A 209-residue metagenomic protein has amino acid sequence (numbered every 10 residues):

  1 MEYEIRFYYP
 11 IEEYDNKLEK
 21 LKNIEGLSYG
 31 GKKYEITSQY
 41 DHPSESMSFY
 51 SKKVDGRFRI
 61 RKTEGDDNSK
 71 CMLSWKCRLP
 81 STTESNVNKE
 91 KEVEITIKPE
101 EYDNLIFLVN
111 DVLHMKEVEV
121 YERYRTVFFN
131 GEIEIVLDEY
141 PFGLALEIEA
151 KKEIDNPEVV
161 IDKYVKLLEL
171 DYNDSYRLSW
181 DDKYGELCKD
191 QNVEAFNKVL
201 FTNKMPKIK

Functional and structural regions predicted by a protein language model:
M1-E132, S179-K209: N-terminal strand-loop-strand beta-hairpin
I24-L27, E92-T96, E147, N156 (+1 more regions): Short, low-complexity, polar/charged sequence segments that are solvent-exposed and flexible
R57, Y140, K166-L170: Generic detector of bulky aromatic hydrophobic side chains
S81-E84, L144-L146, D155-N156: A short local loop/turn or secondary-structure capping micro-motif enriched for an aromatic residue
E100, N104, R123, G143 (+1 more regions): Residues forming well-ordered secondary-structure scaffolds
E119-K152: Conserved, surface-exposed functional patches that form binding/active-site neighborhoods
A150-F196: Mixed-charge, glycine-accented linear interaction segment located at domain edges/termini
